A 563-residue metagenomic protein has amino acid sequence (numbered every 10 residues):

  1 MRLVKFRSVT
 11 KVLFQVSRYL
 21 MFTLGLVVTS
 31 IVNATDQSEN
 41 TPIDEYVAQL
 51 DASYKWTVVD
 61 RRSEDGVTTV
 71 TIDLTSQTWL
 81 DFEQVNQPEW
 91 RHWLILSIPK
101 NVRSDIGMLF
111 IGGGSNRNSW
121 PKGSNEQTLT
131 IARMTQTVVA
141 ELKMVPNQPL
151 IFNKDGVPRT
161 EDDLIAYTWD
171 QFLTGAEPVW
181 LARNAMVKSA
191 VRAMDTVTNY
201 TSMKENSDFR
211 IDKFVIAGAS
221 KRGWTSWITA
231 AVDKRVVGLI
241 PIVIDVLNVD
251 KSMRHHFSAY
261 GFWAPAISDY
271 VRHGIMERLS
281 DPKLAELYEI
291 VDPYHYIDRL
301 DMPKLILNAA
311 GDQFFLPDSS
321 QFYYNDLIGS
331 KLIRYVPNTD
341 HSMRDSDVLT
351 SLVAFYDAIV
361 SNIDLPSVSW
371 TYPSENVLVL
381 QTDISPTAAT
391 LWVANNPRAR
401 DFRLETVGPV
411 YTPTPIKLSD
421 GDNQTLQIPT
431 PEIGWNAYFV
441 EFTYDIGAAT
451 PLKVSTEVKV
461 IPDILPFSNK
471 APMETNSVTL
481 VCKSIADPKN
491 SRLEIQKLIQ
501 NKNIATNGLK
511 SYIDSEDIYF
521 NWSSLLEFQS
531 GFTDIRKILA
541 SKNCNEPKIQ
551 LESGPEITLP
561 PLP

Functional and structural regions predicted by a protein language model:
Q49-N101, L142, P178, R183: N-terminal cap/lid segment of alpha/beta-hydrolase-fold proteins
W93, S104-G114: Short beta-strand element of the alpha/beta-hydrolase
G113-N118, L129-A132, T137-V191, V246-A259: Cap/lid segment of the alpha/beta-hydrolase catalytic domain
L173-S220, V236: Gly/Ser-rich "nucleophile elbow"/oxyanion-hole loop immediately N-terminal to the catalytic nucleophile in hydrolases
I228-E277, R334-P337, M343-T350: Hydrolase active-site cap/lid region
L300, I306-N308: Short beta-strand/loop motif that positions the catalytic acidic residue of the alpha/beta-hydrolase fold
Q313-S319, R344: Conserved alpha/beta-hydrolase "acid-adjacent" motif
A354-V393, T412-G421, Q427: Surface beta-strand/loop "capping" patches
